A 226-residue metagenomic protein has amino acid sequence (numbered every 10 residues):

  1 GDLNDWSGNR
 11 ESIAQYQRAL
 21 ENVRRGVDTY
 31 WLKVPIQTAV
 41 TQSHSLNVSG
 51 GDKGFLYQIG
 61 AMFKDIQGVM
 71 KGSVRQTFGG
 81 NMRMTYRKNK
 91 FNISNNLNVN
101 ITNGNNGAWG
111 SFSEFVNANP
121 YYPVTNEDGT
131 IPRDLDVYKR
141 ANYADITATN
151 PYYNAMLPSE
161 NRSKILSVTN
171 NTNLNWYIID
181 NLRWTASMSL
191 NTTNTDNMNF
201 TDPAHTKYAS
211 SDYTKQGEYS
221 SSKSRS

Functional and structural regions predicted by a protein language model:
G1, A14-N47, Y57-M70: Short strand-turn segments of transmembrane beta-barrel domains in outer membranes, especially the first one or two
G1-V27, G68-T169, T185-S226: Surface-exposed loop/interface segments of Gram-negative outer-membrane beta-barrel transport/assembly proteins
T41, D52-K53, R87-F91, Y177-I179: Outer-membrane beta-barrel channels and translocator barrels
T41-H44, T77-N81, T169-N173, Y177: Short alpha-helical segments and helix-capping/turn motifs at coil-helix boundaries
S45, L56-G60, N92-N96, N173 (+2 more regions): Membrane-spanning beta-strand positions in outer-membrane beta-barrel proteins
L46-G50, V124: Short acidic-hydrophobic surface loop/beta-edge motif
G54-L56, G60-F63, G79-R83: Transmembrane beta-barrel domains of bacterial outer-membrane proteins
